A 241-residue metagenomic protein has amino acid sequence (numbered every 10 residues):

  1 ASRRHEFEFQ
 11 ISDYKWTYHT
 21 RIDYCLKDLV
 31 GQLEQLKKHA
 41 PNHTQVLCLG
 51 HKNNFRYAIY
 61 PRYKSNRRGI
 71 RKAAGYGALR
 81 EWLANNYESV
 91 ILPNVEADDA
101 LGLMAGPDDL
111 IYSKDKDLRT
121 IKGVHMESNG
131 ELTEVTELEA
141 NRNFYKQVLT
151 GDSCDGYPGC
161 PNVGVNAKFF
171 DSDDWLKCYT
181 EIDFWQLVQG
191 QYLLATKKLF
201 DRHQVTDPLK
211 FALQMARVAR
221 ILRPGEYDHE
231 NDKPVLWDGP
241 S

Functional and structural regions predicted by a protein language model:
A1-T44, G50, Y57: Non-catalytic, usually N-terminal nucleic-acid engagement modules in DNA/RNA processing proteins
S12-W16, Y24, A40-H43, S65-P240: Extended two-metal-dependent nuclease catalytic cores across DNA- and RNA-processing enzymes
C48-K52, S113-K116: A short beta-strand-to-loop transition that corresponds to the Sensor-1 phosphate-sensing loop of AAA+ P-loop ATPases
N53-I59, R119-I121: Short catalytic/ligand-binding loop motif for oxyanion handling, primarily in non-cytosolic enzymes, centered on
